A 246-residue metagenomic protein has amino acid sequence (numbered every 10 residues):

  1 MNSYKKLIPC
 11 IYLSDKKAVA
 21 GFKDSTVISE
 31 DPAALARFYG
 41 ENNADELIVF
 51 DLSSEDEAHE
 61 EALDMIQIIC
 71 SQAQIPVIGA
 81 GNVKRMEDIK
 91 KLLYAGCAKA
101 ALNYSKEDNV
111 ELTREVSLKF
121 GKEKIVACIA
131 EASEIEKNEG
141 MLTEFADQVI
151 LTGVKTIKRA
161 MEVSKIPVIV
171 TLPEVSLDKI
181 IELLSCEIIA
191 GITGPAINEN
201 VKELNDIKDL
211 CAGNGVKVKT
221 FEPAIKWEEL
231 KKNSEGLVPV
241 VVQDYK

Functional and structural regions predicted by a protein language model:
M1-V77, K84-E87, K122-A127, E131-I150 (+1 more regions): Conserved N-terminal beta1-alpha1 strand-loop-helix module at the mouth
I48-V49, K99-L102, V126, I150-L151 (+1 more regions): Conserved beta-strand positions in the central sheet of alpha/beta enzyme cores
F50, I78-A80, N103, T152 (+1 more regions): Structural motif
L52-S53, N82, S105-E107, E131 (+2 more regions): Short, ordered loop/turn segments at secondary-structure junctions
Q72-K99, E136-E144, I157-I192: Catalytic cores of alpha/beta
E87-S133: Hydrophobic, well-structured mid-protein blocks that either form specific transmembrane helices
E111-F120, I180-P223: C-terminal helical cap(s) of enzyme catalytic domains, especially alpha/beta-barrels
